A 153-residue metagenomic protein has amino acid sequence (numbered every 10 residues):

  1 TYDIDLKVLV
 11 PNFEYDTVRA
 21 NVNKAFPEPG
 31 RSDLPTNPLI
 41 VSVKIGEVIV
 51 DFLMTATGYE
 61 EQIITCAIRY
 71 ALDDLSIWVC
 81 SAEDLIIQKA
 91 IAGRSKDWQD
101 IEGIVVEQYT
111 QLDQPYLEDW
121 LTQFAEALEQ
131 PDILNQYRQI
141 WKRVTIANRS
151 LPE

Functional and structural regions predicted by a protein language model:
T1-E153: Compositionally biased terminal segments of proteins
